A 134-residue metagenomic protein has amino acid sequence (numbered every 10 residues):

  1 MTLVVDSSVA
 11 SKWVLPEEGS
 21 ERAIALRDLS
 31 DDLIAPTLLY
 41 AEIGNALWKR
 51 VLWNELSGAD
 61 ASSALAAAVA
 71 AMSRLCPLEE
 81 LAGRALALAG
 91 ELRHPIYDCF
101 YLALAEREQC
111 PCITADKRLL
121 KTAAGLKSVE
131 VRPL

Functional and structural regions predicted by a protein language model:
M1-L39, R50-S63: Short, well-structured N-terminal submotif of metal-dependent ribonuclease cores
M1-T2, H94, L102-L134: Acidic, PIN/NYN-like endoribonuclease modules and their adjacent C-terminal/linker elements
K12-V14, A46, T122: Residues that scaffold the ATP/ADP-binding catalytic core of kinase and kinase-like folds
E18, L38-L39, E80-L81, F100 (+1 more regions): Short beta->alpha linker loops
S30, L47, V51, M72 (+1 more regions): Short amphipathic alpha-helical interaction patches enriched in hydrophobic/aromatic residues with interspersed Lys/Arg
I43: Entry/capping segment at the start of metal-dependent catalytic domains with acidic active-site entry clusters
R50-W53, A71, L92, L126: Change "in soluble alpha/beta enzymes" to "in soluble alpha/beta proteins
A70-A115: Active-site neighborhoods of divalent-metal-dependent phosphate/nucleic-acid chemistry enzymes
